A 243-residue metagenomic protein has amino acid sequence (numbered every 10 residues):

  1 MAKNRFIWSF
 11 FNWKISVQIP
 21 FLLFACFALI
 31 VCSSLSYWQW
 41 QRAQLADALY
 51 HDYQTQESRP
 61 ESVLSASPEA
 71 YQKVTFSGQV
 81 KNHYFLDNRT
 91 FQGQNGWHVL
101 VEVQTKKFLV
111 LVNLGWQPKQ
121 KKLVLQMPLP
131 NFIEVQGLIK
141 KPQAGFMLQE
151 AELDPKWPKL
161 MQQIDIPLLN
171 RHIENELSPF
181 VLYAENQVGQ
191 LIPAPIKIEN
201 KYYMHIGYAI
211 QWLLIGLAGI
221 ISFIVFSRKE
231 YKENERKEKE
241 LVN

Functional and structural regions predicted by a protein language model:
A2-N243: Surface-exposed, charge/polar-rich loops and edge strands
